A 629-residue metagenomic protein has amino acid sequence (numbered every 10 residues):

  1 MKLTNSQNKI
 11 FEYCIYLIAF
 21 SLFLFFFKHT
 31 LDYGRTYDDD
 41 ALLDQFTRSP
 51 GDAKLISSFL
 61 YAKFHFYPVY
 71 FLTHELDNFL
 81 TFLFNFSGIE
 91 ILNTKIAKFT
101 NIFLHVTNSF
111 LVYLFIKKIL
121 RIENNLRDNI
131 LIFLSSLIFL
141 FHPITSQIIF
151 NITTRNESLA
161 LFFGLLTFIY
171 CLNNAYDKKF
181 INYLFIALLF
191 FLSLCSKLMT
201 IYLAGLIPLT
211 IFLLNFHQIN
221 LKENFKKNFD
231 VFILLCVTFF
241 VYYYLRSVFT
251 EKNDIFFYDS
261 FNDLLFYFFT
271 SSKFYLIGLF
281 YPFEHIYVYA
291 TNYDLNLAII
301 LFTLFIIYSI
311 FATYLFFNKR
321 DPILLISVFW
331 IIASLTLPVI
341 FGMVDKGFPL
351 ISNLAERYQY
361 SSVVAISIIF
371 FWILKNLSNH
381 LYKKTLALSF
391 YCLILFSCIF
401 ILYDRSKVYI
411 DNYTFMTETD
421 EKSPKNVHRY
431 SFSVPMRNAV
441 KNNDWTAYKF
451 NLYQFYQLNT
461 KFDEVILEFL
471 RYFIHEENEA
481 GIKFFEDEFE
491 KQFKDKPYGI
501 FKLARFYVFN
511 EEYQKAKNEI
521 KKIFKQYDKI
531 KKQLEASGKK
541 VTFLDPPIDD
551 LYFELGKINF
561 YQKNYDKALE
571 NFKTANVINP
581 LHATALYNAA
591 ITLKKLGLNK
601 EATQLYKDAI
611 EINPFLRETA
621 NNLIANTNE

Functional and structural regions predicted by a protein language model:
K2-L3, T417-E629: C-terminal luminal/periplasmic domains and tails of membrane-associated envelope-modifying transferases
K2-W445, Y453-E464, L470-Y472: Polytopic membrane enzymes that build or remodel cell-surface glycoconjugates and lipids
